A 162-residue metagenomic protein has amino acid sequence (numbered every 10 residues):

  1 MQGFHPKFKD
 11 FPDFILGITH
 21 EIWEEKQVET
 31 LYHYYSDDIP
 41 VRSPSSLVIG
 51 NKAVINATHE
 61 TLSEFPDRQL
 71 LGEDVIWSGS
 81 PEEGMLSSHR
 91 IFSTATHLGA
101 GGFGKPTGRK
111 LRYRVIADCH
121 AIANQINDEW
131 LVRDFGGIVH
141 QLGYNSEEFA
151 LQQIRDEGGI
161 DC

Functional and structural regions predicted by a protein language model:
M1-C162: C-terminal and inter-domain tail/linker signature
